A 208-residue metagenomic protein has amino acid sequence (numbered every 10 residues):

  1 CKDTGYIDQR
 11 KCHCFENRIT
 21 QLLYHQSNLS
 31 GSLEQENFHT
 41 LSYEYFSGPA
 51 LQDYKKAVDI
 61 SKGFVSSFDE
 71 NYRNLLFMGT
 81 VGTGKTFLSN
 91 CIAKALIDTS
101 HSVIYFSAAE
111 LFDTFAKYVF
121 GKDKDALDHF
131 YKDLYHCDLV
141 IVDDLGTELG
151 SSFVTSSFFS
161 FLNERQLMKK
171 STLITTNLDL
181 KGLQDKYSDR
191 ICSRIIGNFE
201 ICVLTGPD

Functional and structural regions predicted by a protein language model:
C1-E34: Interdomain "pre-motor" coupling segment immediately N-terminal to P-loop NTPase/helicase cores
S32-L75: Pre-Walker A (pre-P-loop) alpha-helix and adjacent loop at the N terminus of AAA/AAA+ ATPase modules, a conserved
S47-V58, I97, H101-H136, S152: Short glycine-rich substrate-engagement loop in P-loop NTPases that contacts/grips substrate
N71-S89: Walker A/P-loop nucleotide-binding motif
R73, H101-S102, H136-L139, M168-I174: Loop/turn-to-beta-strand initiation segments
F87-H101: P-loop NTPase Walker A phosphate-binding motif
A93, L111-Y118, T147-D208: Replace "adjacent to P-loop NTPase cores in ATP/GTP-dependent enzymes" with "adjacent to NTP-binding cores
